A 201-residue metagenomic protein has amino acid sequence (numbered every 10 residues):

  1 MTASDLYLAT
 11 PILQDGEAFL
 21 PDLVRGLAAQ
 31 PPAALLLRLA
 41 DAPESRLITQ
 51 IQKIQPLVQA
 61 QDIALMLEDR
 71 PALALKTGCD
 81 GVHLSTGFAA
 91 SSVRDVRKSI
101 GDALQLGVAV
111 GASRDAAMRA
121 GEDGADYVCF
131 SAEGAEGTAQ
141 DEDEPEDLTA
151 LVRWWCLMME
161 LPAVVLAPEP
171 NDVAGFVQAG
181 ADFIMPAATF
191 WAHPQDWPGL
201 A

Functional and structural regions predicted by a protein language model:
M1-H83, F88, S99-G111, D115-D126 (+4 more regions): Conserved N-terminal beta1-alpha1 strand-loop-helix module at the mouth
T86-S92, E133-M158: Flexible, gly/pro- and Lys/Arg-enriched active-site loops
D147, P162-A167: Glycine-rich phosphate/ribose-binding loops and adjacent secondary-structure elements that form binding surfaces
P186: Acidic, Mg2+-coordinating phosphoryl-transfer loop and its flanking beta/alpha structural elements, shared across
